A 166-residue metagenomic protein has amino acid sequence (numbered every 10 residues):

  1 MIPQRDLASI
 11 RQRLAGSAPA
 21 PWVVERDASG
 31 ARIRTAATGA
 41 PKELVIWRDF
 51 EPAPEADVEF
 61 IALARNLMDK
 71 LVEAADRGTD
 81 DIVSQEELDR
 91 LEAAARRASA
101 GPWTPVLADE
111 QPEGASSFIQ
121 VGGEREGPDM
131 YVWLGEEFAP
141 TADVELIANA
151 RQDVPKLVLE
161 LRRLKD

Functional and structural regions predicted by a protein language model:
M1-K70, R77-E145, N149-Q152, L159 (+1 more regions): Extreme N-terminal leader/activation tails
